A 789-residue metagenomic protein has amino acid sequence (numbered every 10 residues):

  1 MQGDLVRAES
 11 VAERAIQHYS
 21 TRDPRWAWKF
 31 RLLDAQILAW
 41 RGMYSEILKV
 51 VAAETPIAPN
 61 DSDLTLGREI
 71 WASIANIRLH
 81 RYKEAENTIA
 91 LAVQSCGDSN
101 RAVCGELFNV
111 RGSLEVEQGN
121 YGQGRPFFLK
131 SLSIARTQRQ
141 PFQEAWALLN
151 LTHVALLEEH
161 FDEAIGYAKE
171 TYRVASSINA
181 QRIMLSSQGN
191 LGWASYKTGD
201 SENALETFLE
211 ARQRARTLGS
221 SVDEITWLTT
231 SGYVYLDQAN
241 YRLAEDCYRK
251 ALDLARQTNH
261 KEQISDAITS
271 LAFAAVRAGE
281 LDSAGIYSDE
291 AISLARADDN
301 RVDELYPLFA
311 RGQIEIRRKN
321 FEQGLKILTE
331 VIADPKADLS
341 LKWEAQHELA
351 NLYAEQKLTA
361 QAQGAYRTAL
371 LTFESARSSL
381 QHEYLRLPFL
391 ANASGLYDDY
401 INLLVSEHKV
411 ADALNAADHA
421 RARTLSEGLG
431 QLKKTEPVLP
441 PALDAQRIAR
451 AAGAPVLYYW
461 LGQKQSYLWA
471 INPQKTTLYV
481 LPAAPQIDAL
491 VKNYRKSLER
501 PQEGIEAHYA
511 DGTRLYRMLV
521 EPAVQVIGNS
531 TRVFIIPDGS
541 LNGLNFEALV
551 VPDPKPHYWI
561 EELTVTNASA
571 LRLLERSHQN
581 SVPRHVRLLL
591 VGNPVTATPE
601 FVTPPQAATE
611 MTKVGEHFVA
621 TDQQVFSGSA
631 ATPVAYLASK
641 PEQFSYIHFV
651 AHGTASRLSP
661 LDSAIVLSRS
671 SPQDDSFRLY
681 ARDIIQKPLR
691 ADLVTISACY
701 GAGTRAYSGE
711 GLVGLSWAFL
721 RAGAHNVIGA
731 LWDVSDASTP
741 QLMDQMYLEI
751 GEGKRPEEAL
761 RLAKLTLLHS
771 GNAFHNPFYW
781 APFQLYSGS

Functional and structural regions predicted by a protein language model:
M1-L33, W40, K49, D63-G67: N-terminal leader/linker segments that initiate helical-solenoid repeat arrays
H18-S20, V51, T55-P59, N76-I77 (+15 more regions): Eukaryotic all-alpha helical interaction scaffolds
R22-R25, N60-D63, S99-N100, R139-Q140 (+6 more regions): Short coil/turn linker motifs that delimit alpha-helical repeat modules in TPR/alpha-solenoid proteins
L32-L33, A39-W40, I70-R78, A102-E117 (+8 more regions): Conserved alpha-helical positions within TPR/SEL1-like repeat arrays
L209, Q213, T217-T513, R517 (+4 more regions): Alpha-helical solenoid repeat scaffolds used for protein-protein interaction
K409-A411, H419, Q431-L432, V438-S789: Catalytic cores of enzymes
